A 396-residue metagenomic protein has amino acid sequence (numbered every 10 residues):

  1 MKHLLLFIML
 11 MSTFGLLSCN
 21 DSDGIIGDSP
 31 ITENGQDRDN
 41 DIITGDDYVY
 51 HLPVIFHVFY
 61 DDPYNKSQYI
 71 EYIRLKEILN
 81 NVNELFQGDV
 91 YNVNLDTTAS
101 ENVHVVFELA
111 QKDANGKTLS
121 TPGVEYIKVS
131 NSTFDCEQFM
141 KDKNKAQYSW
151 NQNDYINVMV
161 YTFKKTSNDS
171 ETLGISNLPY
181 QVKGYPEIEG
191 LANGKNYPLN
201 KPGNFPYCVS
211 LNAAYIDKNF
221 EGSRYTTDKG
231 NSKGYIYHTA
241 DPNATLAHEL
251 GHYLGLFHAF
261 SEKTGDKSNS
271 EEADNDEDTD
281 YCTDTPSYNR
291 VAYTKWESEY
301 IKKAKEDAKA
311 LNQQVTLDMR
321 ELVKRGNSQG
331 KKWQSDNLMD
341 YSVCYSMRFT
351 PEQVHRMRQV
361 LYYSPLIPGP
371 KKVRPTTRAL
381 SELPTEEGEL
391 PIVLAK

Functional and structural regions predicted by a protein language model:
L4-T13: Sec-dependent N-terminal signal peptides
G15-S18: C-terminal motif of bacterial Sec signal peptides marking the signal peptidase cleavage site
S22-D154, Y161-K165, Y362-G369, V373-K396: Propeptide-to-catalytic entry region of secreted or membrane-anchored zinc metalloproteases
G45-Y50, A99-N102, Y148-N153, N200-F205 (+2 more regions): Extracellular/periplasmic catalytic domains that process cell-envelope and extracellular macromolecules
Y69-E77, I236-D241, T245, R348-E352: Soluble non-cytosolic domains of exported or imported proteins
V82, V158, G251, M357: Terminal peptide-recognition signature
D89-T245, Y253-D274, D278-D280, D284-E299: Metzincin-family zinc-dependent endopeptidase catalytic domain
E262-K396: Replace "(M1/M4/M9/M12/WLM)" with "(e.g., M1/M4/M8/M9/M12/M26/WLM)" and add "not limited to" to clarify scope
